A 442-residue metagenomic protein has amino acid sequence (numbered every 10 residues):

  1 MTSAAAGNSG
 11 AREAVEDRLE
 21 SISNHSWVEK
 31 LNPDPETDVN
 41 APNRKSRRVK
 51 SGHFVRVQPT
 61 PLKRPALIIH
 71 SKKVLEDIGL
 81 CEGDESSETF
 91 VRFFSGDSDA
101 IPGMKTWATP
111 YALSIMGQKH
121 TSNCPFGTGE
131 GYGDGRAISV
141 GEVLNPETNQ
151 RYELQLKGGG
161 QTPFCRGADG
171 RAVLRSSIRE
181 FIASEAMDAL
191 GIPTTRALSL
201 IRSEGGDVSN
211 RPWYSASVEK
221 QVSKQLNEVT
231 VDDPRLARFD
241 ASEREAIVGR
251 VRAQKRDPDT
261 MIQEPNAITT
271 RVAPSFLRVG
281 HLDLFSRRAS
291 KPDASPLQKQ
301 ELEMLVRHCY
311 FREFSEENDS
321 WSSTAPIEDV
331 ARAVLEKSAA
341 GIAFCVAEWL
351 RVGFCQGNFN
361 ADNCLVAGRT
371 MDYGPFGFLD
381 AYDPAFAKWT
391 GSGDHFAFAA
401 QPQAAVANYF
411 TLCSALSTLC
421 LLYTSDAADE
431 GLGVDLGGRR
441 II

Functional and structural regions predicted by a protein language model:
S3-P102, L154, L174-R175: TRNA-binding/sensing appendages of the translation machinery
P61, P65, T269, P292-K299 (+4 more regions): Hydrophobic alpha-helical scaffolding
R64-L67, K72-G83, A100-N318, N408: Conserved ATP-binding subdomain of kinase catalytic cores across diverse folds
E316-E328, L416-L422: Inter-helical turn/loop segments and adjacent helix faces that build the functional surface of alpha-helical bundle
K337-V352: Phosphate/ATP-binding catalytic cores across multiple sugar-kinase/actin-like superfamilies, primarily ASKHA
C355-Q356, N360-V406, A415: Catalytic activation segment of kinase domains across protein kinase-like and atypical kinase folds
Y423-E430: Conserved small/polar residues in nucleotide/adenosyl-binding loops
V434-I442: Hydrophobic alpha-helical segments, chiefly the membrane-spanning helices and signal/signal-anchor peptides
